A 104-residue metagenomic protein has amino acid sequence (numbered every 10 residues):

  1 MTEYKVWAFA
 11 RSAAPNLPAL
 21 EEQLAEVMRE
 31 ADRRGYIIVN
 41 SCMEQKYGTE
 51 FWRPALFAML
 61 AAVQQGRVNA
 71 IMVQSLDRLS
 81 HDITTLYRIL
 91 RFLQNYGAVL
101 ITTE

Functional and structural regions predicted by a protein language model:
M1-E104: Short, structured surface patches at the beginning of a domain
